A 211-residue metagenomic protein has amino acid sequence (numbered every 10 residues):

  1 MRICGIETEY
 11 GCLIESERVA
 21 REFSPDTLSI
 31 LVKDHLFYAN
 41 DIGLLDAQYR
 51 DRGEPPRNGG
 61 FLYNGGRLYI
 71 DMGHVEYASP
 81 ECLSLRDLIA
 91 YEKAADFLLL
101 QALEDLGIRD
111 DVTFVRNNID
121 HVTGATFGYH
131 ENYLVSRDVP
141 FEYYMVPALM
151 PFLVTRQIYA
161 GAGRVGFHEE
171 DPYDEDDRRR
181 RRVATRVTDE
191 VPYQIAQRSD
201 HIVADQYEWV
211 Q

Functional and structural regions predicted by a protein language model:
M1-R116, P147-V165, A184-H201, D205-Q211: Terminal catalytic/cofactor-binding subdomain
E15, S136-D138: Short coil/turn motifs at secondary-structure junctions
N118-S136: Histidine-centered divalent-metal-coordination microenvironment in nucleic-acid enzymes
N132, V139, A148: Acidic/His-rich structured neighborhood in mature extracellular/periplasmic domains
S136, A162, G166-D174, R180: Hydrophobic, small-residue-rich alpha-helical packing segments that form membrane-like cores
